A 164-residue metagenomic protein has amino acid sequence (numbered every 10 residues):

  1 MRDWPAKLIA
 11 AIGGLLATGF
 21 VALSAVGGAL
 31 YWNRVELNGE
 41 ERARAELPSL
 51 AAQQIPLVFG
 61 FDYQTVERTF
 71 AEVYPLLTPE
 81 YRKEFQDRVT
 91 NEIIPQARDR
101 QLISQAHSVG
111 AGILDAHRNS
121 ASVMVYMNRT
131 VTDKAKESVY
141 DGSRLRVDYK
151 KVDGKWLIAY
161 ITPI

Functional and structural regions predicted by a protein language model:
M1-L37: Amphipathic, hydrophobic N-terminal targeting peptides for secretion and organelle import
R42-R98: Core segments of small alpha/beta cavity-forming domains
V89, V125-R129, T162-P163: A mature extracytoplasmic/lumenal domain signature
R98-V131: Surface-exposed, charged secondary-structure patches
M127-D133, Y149-D153: Beta-strand elements of well-folded, non-transmembrane domains
K134-V139: Solvent-exposed, non-transmembrane alpha-helical starts
G142-I164: Short beta-strand edge/turn micro-motifs at domain boundaries
